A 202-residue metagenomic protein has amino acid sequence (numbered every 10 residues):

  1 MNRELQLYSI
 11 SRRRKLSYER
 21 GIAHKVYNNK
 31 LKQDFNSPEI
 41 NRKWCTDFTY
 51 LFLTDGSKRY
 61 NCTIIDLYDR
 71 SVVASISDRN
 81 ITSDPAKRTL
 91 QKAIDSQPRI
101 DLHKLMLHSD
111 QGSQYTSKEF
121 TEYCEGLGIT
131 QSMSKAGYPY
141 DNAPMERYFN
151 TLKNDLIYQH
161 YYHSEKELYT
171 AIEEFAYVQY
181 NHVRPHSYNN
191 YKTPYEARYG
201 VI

Functional and structural regions predicted by a protein language model:
M1-I40, Y138, T193-V201: Basic, flexible linker segments flanking DNA-binding modules in nucleic acid-interacting mobile-element proteins
M1-N2, L31, D47, I64 (+10 more regions): Mobile genetic element proteins and their domesticated derivatives, centered on retroelements and DNA transposons
S9-S17, L107-Q111, E125-P144, Y161-S164: RNase H-like polynucleotidyl transferase catalytic core
Q33, S37-V73: An active-site-proximal beta-strand-loop segment
S57, I76-I100: Active-site beta-loop-alpha junctions of metal-dependent nucleic acid enzymes, especially the RNase H-like/DDE
S71-S75, S132-S134, Y158-Q159: Short small-residue beta-strand/loop micro-motif enriched in glycine and branched aliphatics
I100-Y115, N190-P194: Acidic/histidine-rich, metal-coordinating catalytic segments
K118, E125-I129, T151-I202: C-terminal domain-tail junction helix/linker
